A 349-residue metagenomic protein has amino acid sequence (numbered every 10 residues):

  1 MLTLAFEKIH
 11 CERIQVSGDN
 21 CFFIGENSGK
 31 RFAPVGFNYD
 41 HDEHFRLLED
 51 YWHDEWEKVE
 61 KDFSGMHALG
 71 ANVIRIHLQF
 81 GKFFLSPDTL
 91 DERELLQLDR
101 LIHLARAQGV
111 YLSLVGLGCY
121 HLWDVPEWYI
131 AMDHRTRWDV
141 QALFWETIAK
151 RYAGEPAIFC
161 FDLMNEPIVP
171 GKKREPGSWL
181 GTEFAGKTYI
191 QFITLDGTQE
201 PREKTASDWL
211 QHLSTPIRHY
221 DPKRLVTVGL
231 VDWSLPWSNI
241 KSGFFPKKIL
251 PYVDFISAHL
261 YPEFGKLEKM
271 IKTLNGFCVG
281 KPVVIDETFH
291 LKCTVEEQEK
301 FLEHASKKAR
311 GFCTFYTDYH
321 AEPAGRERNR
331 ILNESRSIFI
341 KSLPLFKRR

Functional and structural regions predicted by a protein language model:
L2-H10: N-terminal pre-domain segments of enzymes
I9-V253, E263-G265, T288, K292-V295 (+2 more regions): Active-site mouth of glycoside hydrolases
F32-V35, A258-E263, P282-R349: Substrate-binding cleft of secreted/luminal carbohydrate-active enzymes
N72, C278-V279: CE4/NodB-like, metal-dependent polysaccharide N-deacetylase domain that modifies extracellular/periplasmic N-acetylated
R100, L267-L274, E297-H304: A short acidic, amphipathic alpha-helical/loop segment
K223, K281-P282: Short, proline-centered helix/strand-breaking motifs
I249-L250, N275-C278, S306: Short, conserved loop/helix-junction motifs that constitute active-site signature segments in enzyme catalytic cores
